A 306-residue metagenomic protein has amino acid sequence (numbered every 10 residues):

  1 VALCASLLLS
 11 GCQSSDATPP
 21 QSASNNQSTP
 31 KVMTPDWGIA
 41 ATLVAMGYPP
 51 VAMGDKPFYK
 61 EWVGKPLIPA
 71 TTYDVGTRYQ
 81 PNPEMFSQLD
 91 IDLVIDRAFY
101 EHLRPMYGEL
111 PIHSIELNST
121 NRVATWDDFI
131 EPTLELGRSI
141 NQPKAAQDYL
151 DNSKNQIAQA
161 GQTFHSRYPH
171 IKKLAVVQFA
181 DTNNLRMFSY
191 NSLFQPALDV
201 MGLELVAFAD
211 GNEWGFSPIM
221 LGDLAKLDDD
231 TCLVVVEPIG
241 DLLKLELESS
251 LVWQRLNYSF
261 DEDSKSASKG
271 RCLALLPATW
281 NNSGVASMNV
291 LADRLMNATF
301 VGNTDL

Functional and structural regions predicted by a protein language model:
L3-A5: Hydrophobic helical h-region of N-terminal Sec-dependent signal peptides in bacterial secretory/periplasmic proteins
L9-G11: C-terminal motif of bacterial Sec signal peptides marking the signal peptidase cleavage site
Q13-D16: Bacterial signal peptide processing site
K31-M85: A short, structured surface patch at a secondary-structure boundary
P57-V63, F188-F216: Alpha-helical, coiled-coil/dimerization segments enriched in small aliphatic residues
S87-D96, L224, D229-L233: Proline-aspartate-enriched helix->loop->beta-strand connector
P111-D181, N281-L306: Extracytoplasmic substrate-binding proteins
E131, C232-L306: Structured C-terminal subdomain patch of bacterial secreted/periplasmic proteins
